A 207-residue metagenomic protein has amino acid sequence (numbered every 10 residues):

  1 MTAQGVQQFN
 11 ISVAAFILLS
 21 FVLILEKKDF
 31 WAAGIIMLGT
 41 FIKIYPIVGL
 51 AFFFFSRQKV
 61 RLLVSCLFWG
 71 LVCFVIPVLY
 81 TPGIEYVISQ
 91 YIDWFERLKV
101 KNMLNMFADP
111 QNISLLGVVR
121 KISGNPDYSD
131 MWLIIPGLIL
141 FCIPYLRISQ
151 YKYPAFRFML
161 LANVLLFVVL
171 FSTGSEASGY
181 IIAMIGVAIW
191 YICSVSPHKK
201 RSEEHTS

Functional and structural regions predicted by a protein language model:
M1-A32, S56-Y180, M184: Primarily membrane-embedded glycan-assembly and transfer machineries that use lipid-linked glycans
F9, I42, E204: Single, functionally critical "micro-switch" positions that shape active/binding sites and transmembrane helices
I36-F53, S172-I182: Transmembrane helices and adjacent periplasmic/lumenal helix-loop junctions of polyprenol-phosphate-dependent
M37, F141, W190-I192: Hydrophobic alpha-helical segments of integral membrane proteins
I42, Y91-W94, Y191: Generic hydrophobic, helix-prone segments enriched in Leu/Val/Ile
I185-I189: Structured catalytic cores of enzymes that bind and process phosphorylated ligands/cofactors
Y191-E203, S207: Aromatic-enriched
